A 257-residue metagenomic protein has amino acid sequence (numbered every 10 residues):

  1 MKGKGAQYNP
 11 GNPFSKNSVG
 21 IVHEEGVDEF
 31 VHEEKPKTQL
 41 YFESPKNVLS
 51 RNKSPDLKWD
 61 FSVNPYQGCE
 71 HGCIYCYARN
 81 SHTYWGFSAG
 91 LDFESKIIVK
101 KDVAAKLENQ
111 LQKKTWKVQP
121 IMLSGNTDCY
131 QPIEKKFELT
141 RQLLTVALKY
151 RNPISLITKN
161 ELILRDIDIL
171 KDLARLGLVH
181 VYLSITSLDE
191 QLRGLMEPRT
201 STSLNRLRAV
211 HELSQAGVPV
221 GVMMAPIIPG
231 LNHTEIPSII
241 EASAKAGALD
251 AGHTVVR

Functional and structural regions predicted by a protein language model:
M1-S62: Flexible, acidic/Gly-rich N-terminal and inter-domain linker regions that tether and position cofactor-handling modules
E34, T38, K58, S62-P65 (+4 more regions): Short secondary-structure transition/capping motifs
E34-K35, L40-V48, A78-R79, V118-Q119 (+2 more regions): Short, flexible segments with low predicted structural confidence
F42-E43, L57-W59, C69, K117 (+1 more regions): Short, basic and Ser/Thr-rich N-terminal targeting/leader segments
E43-S44, K58, S88, D92 (+2 more regions): Residue-level signal for pocket-adjacent positions within structured domains
L49-I97: Canonical Radical SAM [4Fe-4S] cluster-binding loop centered on the CxxxCxxC motif and its immediate flanking residues
D102-R257: Conserved AdoMet/S-adenosylmethionine-binding subsite of the radical SAM
